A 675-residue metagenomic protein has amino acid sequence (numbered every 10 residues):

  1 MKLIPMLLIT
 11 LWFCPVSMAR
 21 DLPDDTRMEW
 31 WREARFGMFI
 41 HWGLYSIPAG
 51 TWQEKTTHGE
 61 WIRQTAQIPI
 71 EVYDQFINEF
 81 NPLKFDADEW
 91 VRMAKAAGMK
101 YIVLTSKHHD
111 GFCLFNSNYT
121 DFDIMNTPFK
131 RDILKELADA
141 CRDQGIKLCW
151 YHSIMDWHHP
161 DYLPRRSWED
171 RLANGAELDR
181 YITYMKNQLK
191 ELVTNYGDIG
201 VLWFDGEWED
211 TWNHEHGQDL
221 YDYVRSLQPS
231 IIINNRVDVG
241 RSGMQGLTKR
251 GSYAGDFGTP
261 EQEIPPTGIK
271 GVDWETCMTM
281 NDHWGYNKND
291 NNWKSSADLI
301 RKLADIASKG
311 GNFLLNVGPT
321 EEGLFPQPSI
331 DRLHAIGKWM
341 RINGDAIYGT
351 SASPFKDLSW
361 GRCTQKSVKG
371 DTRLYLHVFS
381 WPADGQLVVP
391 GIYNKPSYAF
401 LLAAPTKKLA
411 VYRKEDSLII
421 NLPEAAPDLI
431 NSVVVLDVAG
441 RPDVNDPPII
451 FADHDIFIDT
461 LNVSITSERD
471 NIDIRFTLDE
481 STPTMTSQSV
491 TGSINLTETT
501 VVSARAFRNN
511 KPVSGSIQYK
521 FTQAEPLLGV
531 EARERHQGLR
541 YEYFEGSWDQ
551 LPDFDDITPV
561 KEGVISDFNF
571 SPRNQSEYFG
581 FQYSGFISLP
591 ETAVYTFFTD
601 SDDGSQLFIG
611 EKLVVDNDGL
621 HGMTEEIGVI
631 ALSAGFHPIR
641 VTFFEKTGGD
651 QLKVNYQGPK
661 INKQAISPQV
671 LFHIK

Functional and structural regions predicted by a protein language model:
L3-C14: Sec-dependent N-terminal signal peptides
R20-I449: Mature catalytic domains of secreted/periplasmic carbohydrate-active enzymes
I40, L44-V91, A96, A524-E591: Extended carbohydrate-recognition surfaces in non-catalytic/accessory domains of CAZymes and lectin-like proteins
V103-S106, I465-S467, I587-L589, A593-L607 (+1 more regions): Aromatic-lined ligand-binding clefts that engage carbohydrates, nucleic acids, or primary amines
P382, I392-P396, S467-D473, D600-G604: Short proline/glycine-enriched turn/loop motifs at strand-loop junctions of beta-rich domains
A383-G385, T497-T500, E591-F597, A634-F636: Short tyrosine-centred short linear motifs in exposed loops/low-complexity segments
G440-L539, W548-P552, T558-Q582, V594 (+4 more regions): Short, compositionally stereotyped local motifs that mark structural "simplifiers"
R640-G649, G658: Short beta-strand-plus-loop segments that form exposed binding edges in beta-rich domains
